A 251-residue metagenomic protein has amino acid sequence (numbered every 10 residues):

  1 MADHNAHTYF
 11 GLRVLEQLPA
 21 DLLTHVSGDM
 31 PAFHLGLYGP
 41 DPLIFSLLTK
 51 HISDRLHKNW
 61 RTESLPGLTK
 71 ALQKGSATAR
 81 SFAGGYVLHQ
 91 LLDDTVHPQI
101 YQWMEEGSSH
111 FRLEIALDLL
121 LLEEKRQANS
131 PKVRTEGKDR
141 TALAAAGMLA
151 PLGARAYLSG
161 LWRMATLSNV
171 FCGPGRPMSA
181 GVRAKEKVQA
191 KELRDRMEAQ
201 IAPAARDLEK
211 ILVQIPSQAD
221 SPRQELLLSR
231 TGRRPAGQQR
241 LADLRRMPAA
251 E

Functional and structural regions predicted by a protein language model:
M1-G84, Q90-E251: N-terminal leader/auxiliary helical segments
